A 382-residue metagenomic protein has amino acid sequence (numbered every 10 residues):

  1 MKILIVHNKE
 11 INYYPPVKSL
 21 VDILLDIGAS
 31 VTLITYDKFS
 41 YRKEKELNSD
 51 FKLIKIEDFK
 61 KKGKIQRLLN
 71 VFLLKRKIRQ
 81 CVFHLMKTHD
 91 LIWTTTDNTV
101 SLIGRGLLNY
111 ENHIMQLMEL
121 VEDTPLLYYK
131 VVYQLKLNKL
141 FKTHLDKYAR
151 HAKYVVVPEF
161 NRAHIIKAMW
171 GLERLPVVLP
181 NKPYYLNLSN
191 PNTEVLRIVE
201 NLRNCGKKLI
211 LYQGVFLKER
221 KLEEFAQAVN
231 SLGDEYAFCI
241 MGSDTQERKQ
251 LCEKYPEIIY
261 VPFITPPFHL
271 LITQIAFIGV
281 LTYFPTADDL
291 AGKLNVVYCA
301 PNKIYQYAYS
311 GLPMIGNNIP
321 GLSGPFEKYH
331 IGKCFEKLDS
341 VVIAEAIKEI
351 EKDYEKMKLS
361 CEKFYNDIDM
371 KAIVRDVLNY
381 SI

Functional and structural regions predicted by a protein language model:
I3, L91, L107-L127: Active-site proximal beta-strand in glycosyltransferases
R76-F83, L102, M115, V121-E122 (+1 more regions): Membrane-proximal helix-turn-helix segments that form the acceptor-binding/catalytic region of lipid-linked
C81-S101, E111-I114: Short N-terminal targeting/anchoring amphipathic segment
L107-Y110, R150-V156, R162-Y185: Helix-loop-beta element that forms the nucleotide-linked donor phosphate-binding surface in glycosyltransferases
V156, P183, N187, V195-R220 (+1 more regions): Conserved donor-binding/catalytic core segment of Leloir-type glycosyltransferases
R220, P267-Y309, G316-G324: Nucleotide-sugar-dependent
G242, E247-I278, D288: Nucleotide-activated donor-binding/catalytic signature segment of Leloir-type glycosyltransferases, i.e., the conserved
K337-D339, E351-S381: A charged, aromatic-enriched C-terminal amphipathic alpha-helix characteristic of glycosyltransferases across folds
